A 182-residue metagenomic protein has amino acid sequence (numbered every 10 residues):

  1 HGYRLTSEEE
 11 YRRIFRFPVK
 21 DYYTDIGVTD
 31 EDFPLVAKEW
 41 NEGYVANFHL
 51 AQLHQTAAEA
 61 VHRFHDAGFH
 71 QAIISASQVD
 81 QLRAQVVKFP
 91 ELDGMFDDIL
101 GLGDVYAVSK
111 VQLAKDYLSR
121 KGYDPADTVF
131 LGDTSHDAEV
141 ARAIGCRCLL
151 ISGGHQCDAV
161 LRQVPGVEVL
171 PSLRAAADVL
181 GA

Functional and structural regions predicted by a protein language model:
H1-Q55, E59-H62: N-terminal helical cap/lid subdomain that shapes the substrate entry/recognition surface in HAD-like hydrolases
H1-Y3, A67, P90-M95, K121-Y123: Short helix-capping segments at alpha-helix termini
E9-Y11, L92-V108: A short, structured active-site edge motif that brings together acidic residues
V28, F69, Y123, C146 (+1 more regions): Short phosphate-binding/catalytic loops that engage adenosine nucleotides
V45-I73, D80-R83, V111: Short, acidic loop-to-helix structural element flanking the phosphoryl-transfer center in phosphate-processing enzymes
L82-P90: Distinct, well-ordered alpha-helical segments
K110-E139: Conserved Lys-Pro-Asp/Glu-containing loop-to-beta segment of HAD-superfamily phosphomonoesterases, centered on
V129-P171: Acidic, Mg2+-coordinating phosphoryl-transfer loop and its flanking beta/alpha structural elements, shared across
